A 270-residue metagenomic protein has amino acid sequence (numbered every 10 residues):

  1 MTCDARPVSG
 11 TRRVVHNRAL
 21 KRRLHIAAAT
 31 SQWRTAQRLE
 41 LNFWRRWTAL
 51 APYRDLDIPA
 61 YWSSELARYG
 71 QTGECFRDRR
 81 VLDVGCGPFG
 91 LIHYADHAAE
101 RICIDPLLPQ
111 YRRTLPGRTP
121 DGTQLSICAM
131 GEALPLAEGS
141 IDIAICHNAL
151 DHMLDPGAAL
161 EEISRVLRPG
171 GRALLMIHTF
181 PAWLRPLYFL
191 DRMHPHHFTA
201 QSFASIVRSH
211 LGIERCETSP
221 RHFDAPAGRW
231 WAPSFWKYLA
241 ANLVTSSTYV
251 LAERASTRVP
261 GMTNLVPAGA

Functional and structural regions predicted by a protein language model:
T2-A51, W62: N-terminal, positively charged/glycine-rich alpha-helical extensions of SAM-dependent methyltransferases
D57-R79: Conserved alpha-helix/loop element of class I SAM-dependent methyltransferases that forms part of the SAM/SAH-binding
L82, C86-A133: Class I SAM-dependent methyltransferase SAM/SAH-binding core
A129-A144: A short acidic, Gly/Pro-enriched loop at the edge of an enzyme's catalytic core that lines a small-molecule cofactor
I143-L154: A short SAM/SAH-binding and catalytic strip from SAM-dependent methyltransferases
G157-R172: A short glycine-rich, Lys/Arg-flanked "PGG" loop and its adjoining helix->strand segment in the class I
R172-S202: Conserved class I S-adenosyl-L-methionine
H194-P220: Short alpha-helix
